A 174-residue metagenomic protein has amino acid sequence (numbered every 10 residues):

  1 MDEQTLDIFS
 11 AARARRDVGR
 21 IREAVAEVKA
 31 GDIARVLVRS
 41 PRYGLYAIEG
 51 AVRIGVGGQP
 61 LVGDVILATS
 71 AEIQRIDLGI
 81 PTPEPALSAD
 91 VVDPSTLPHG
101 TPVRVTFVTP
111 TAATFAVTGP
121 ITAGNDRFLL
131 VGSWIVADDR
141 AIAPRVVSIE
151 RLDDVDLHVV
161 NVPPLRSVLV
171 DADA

Functional and structural regions predicted by a protein language model:
D2-A174: Conserved RNA-binding domains used in RNP assembly and mRNA/RNA metabolism
